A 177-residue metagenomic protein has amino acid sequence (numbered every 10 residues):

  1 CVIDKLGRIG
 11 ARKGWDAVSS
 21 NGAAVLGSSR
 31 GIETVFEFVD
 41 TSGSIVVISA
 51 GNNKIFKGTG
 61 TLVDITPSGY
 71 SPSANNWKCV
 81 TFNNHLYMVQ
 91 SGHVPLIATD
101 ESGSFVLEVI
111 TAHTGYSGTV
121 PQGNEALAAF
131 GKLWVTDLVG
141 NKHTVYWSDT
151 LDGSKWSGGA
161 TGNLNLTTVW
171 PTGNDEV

Functional and structural regions predicted by a protein language model:
C1-V177: Recognizes the extracellular SEMA beta-propeller fold with strongest preference for semaphorin/plexin SEMA domains
